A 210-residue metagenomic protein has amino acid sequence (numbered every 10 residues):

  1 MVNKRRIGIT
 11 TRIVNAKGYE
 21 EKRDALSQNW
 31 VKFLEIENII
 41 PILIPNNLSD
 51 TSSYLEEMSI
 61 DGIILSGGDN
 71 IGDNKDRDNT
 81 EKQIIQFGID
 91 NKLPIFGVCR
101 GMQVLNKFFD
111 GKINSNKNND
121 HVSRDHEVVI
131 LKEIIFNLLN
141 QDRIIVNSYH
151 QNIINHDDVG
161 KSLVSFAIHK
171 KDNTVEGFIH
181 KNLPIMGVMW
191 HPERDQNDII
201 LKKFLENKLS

Functional and structural regions predicted by a protein language model:
M1-R100, K107-N114, N119-I145, Q151-D172 (+2 more regions): N-terminal beta1-alpha1 cap of cysteine-dependent amidohydrolase-like domains
M186-W190: Active-site-proximal beta-strand elements of phosphoester/diester hydrolases
